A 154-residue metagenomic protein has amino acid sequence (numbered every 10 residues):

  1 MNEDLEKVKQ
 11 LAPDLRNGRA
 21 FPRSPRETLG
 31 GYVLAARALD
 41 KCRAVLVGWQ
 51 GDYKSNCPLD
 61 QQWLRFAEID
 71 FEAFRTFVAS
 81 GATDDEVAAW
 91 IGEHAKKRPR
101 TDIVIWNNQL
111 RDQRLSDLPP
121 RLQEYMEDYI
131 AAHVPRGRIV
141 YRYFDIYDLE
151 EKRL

Functional and structural regions predicted by a protein language model:
N2-G51, R111-L154: Polar/charged low-complexity regulatory segments
E3, V33, S55-P58, I69 (+3 more regions): Short coil/turn linker and secondary-structure boundary residues
W49-I91: Amphipathic alpha-helical packing elements
F74-A131: Amphipathic protein-protein interaction modules
